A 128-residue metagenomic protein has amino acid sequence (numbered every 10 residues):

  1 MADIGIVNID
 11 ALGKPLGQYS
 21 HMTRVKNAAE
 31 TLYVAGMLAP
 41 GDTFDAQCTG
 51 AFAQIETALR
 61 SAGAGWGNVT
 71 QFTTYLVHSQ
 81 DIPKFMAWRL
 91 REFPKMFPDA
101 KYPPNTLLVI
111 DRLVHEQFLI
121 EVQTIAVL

Functional and structural regions predicted by a protein language model:
M1-T70, L76-L128: N-terminal presequence-like segments and the immediate start of the first folded domain
